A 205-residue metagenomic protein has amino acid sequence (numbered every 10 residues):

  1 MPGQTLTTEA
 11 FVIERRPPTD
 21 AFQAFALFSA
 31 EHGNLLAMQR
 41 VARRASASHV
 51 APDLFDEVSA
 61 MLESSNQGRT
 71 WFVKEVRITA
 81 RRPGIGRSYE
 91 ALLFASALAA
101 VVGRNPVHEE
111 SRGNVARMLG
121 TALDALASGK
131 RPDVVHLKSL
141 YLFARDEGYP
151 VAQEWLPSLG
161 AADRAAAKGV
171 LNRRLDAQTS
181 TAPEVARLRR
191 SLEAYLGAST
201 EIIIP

Functional and structural regions predicted by a protein language model:
M1-Q23, F28-P205: Non-catalytic alpha-helical scaffolds and adjoining flexible linkers that form interface surfaces for assembly
